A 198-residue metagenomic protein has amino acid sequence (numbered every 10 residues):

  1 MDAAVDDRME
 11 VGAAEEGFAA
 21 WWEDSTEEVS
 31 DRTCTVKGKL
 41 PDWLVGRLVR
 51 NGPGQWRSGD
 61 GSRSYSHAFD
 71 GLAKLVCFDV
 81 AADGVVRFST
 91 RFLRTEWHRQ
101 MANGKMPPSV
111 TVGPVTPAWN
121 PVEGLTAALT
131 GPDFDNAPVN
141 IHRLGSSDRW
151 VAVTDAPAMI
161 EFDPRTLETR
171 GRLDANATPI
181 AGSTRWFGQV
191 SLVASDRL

Functional and structural regions predicted by a protein language model:
M1-L198: Beta-propeller domains
